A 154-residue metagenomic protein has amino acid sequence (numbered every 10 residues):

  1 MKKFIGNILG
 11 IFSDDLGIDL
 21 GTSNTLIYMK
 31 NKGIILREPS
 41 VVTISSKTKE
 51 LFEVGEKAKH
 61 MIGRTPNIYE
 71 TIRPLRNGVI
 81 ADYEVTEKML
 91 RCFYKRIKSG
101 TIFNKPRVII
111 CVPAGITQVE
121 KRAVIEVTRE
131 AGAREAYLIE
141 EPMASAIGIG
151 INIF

Functional and structural regions predicted by a protein language model:
M1-F154: Nucleotide/phosphate-binding catalytic cleft detector across ATP-hydrolyzing and phosphate-transferring enzymes
